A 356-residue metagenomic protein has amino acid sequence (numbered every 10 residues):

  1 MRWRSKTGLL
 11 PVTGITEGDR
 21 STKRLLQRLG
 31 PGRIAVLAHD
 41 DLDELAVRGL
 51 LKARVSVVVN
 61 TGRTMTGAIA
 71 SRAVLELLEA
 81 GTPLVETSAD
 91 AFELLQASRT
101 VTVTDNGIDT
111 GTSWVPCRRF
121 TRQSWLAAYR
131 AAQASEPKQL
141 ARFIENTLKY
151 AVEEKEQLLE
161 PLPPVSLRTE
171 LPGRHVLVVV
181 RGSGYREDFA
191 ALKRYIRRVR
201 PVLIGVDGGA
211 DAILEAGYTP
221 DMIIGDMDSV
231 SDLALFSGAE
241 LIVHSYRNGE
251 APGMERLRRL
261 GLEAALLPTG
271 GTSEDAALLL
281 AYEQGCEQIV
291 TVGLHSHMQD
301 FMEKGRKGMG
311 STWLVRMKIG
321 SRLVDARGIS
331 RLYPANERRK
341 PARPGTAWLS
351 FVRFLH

Functional and structural regions predicted by a protein language model:
M1-R28, R72-V85, A89-V179, G305-H356: N-terminal donor/sugar-recognition subdomains of glycan-related enzymes, prototypically the membrane-proximal stem
W3, V12-T104, D188-A191, D207-A264 (+2 more regions): Feature captures the catalytic cores and cofactor-binding loops of soluble hydro-lyases/lyases that act on carboxylate
L26-L29, A134-V206, D211-G225, S231-H244 (+5 more regions): Intrinsically disordered, low-complexity segments enriched in small residues
H39-D40, V178-G184, D207, I289-H295: Glycine-rich anion-binding loop/nest that anchors nucleotide
L45, R72, L260, P268 (+1 more regions): Conserved phosphate- and dinucleotide-binding cores of soluble alpha/beta proteins, encompassing both enzyme active
A53, T61, A80-P83, E136-Q139 (+6 more regions): Change "in soluble alpha/beta enzymes" to "in soluble alpha/beta proteins
T61-T64, P201-V202, G310-R316: Gly/Ser/Thr-rich active-site loops/lids in small-molecule metabolic enzymes that frequently grip phosphoryl groups
R200, P268-T269: Alpha-helix capping and helix-loop boundary segments enriched in small/acidic/polar residues
